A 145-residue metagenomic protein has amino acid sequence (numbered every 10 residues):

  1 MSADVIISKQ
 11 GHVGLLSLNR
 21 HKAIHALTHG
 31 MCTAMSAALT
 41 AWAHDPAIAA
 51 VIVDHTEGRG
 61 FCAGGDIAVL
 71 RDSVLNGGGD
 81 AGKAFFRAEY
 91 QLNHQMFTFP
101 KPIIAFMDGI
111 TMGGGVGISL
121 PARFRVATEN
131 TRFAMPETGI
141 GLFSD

Functional and structural regions predicted by a protein language model:
M1-D54, H94: Conserved CoA-thioester-binding segment of acyl-CoA-metabolizing enzymes
H21-I24, R59, N130-R132: A short, glycine- and basic residue-enriched loop/turn that sits immediately adjacent to a domain's principal
I24, T28, G78, D108-G109 (+1 more regions): Alpha-helix N-cap/helix-initiation motif
H25, D66, R123: Acidic active-site catalytic centers that drive phospho-/nucleotidyl reactions and related ester hydrolyses
H55-Q91, T111, G139: Glycine- (often His-adjacent) and acidic-residue-rich active-site loop that binds/positions the CoA thioester
G82, Y90-M107, T111-A122, V126-D145: Conserved catalytic cores of soluble enzyme domains, especially glycine-rich substrate-binding beta-alpha loops
